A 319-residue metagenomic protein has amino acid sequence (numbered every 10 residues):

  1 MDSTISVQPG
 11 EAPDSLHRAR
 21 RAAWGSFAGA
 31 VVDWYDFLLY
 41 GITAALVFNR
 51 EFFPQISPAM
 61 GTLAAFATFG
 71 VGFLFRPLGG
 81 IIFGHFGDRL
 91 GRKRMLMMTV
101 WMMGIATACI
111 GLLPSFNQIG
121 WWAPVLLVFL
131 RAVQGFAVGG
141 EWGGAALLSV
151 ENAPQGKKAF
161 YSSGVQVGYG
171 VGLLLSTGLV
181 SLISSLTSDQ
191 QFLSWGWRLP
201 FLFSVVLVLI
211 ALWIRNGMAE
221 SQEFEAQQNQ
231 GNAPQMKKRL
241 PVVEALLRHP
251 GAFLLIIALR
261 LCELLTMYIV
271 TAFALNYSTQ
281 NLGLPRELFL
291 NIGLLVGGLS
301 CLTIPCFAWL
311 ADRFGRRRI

Functional and structural regions predicted by a protein language model:
G41-I42, H249-L299: Extracytoplasmic gate region of multi-pass secondary transporters
A44-L78, V125: Extracellular/periplasmic helix-loop-helix junction of adjacent transmembrane segments in MFS-like secondary
P54, W101-G120: C-terminal ends and interior cores of transmembrane alpha-helices in multi-pass membrane transporters/permeases
F66-H85, G104-A106, V171, L294-F307: Central cavity-lining transmembrane alpha-helices of secondary-active solute carriers, predominantly the Major
R89-W101, R313-I319: Cytoplasmic membrane-interface "Motif A"-like loop-to-helix N-cap segments of 12-TM Major Facilitator Superfamily
L113, I119-G139: Hydrophobic core of transmembrane alpha-helices in multi-pass small-molecule transporters, especially MFS/SLC-type
A159-S184, L207: Glycine-rich segments within core transmembrane alpha-helices of 12-TM secondary carriers
N216-L240: Flexible cytoplasmic inter-helical loops of multi-pass small-molecule transporters
